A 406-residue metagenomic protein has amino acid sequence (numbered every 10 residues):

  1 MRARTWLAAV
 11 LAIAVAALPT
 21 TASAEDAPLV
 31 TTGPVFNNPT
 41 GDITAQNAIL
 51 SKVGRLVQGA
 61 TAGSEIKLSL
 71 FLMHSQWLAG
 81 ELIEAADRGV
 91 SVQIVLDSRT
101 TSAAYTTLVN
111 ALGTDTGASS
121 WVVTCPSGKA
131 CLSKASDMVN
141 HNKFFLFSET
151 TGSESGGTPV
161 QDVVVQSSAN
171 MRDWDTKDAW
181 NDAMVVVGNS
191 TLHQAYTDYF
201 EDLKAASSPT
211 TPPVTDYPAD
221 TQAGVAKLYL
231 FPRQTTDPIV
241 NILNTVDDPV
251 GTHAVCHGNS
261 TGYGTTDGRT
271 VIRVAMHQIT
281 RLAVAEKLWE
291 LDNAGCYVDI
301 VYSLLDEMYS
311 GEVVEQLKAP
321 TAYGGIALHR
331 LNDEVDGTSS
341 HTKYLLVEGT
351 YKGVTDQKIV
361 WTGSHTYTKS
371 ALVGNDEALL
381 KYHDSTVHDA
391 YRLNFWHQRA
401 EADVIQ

Functional and structural regions predicted by a protein language model:
M1-E25: Secretory targeting and sorting signals
V10, Y196-F200, Y391, F395: Short amphipathic C-terminal alpha-helix that caps PH/PH-like domains
E25-S64, L72-T266, V301-K358, G363-L380 (+1 more regions): HKD-type phospholipase D/PLD-like phosphodiesterase module
S64-L68, T270-R273: Glycine- and acidic
N259-G264, R269-Q278, V284, Y297-E307 (+3 more regions): Terminal interaction modules at protein C-ends
L288-W289: A structural signal for leucine-rich repeat
I359, N375-Q406: Hydrophilic extracytoplasmic domains
